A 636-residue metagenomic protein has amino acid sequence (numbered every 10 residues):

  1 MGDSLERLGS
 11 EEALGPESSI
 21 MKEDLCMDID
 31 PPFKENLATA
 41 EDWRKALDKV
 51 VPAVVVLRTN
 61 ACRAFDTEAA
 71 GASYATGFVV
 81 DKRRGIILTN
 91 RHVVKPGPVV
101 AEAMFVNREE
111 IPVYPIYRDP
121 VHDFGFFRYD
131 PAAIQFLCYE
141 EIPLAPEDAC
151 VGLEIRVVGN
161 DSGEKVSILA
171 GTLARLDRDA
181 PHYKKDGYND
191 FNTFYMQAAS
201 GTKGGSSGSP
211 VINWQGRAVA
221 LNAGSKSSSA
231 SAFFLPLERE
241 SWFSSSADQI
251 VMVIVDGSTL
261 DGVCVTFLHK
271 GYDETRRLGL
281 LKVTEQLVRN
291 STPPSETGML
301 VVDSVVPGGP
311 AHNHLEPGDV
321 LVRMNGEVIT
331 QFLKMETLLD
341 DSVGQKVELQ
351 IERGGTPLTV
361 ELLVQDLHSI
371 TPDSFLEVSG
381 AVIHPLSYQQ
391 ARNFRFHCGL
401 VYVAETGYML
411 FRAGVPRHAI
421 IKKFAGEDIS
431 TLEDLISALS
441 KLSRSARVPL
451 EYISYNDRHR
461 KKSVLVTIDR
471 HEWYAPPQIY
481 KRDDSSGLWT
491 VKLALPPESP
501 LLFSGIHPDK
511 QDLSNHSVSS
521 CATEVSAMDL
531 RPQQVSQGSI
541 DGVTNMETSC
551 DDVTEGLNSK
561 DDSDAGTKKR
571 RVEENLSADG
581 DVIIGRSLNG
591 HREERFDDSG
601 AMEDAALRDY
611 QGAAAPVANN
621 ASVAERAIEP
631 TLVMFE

Functional and structural regions predicted by a protein language model:
M1-M21, K45, K82-R83, R91 (+4 more regions): C-terminal recognition in membrane/secretory proteostasis and scaffolding
G2-F78, K82, N90, P98-V100 (+3 more regions): N-terminal activation segment of mature serine protease catalytic domains
D30-F33, C62-A64, A70-Y74, D81-S167 (+2 more regions): Conserved active-site neighborhood of the chymotrypsin/trypsin-like protease fold
D42-W43, S73-A75, L88-N90, V99-A101 (+12 more regions): Short beta-alpha junctions and helix-cap segments that line functional grooves
V54-R58, I86-R91, V113, D148-D161 (+4 more regions): Active-site-proximal beta-strands of protease catalytic cores
L57, V99-N107, I155-N160, K346-E352 (+1 more regions): Short conserved beta-strand and strand-loop elements enriched in small hydrophobics with frequent Asp/Gly
K82, R118-H122, L176-H182, G204 (+2 more regions): Short, conserved beta-turn/loop elements at beta-strand boundaries and strand-helix junctions
D130-I142, S167-L237, D303, C398-E405: Active-site region of chymotrypsin-like
